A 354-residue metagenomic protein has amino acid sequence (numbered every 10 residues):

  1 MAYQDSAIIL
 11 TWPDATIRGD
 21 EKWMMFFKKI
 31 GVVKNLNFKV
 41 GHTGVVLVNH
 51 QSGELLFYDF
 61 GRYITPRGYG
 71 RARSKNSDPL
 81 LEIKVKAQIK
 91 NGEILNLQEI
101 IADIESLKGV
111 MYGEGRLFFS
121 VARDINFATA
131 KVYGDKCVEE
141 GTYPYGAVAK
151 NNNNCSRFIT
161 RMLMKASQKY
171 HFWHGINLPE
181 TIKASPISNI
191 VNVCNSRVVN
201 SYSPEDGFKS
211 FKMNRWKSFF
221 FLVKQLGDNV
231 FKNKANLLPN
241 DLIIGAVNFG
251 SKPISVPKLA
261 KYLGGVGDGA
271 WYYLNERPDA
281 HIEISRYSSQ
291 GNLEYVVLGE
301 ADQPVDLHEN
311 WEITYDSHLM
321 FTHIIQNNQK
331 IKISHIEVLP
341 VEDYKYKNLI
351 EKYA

Functional and structural regions predicted by a protein language model:
M1-S6: A eukaryotic "domain-start" boundary segment
A7-E105, L274-Y344: Glycine-rich catalytic cores of cysteine/serine-nucleophile enzymes that process amide/ester linkages in cell-envelope
F27-I30, G113-L117, G141-T142: A near-ubiquitous, low-amplitude feature marking generic local secondary-structure context
A102-K136: Secondary-structure boundary elements
F118-A122, K131-F321, N327-A354: Activation targets extended, charge/polar-rich intrinsically disordered C-terminal tails
